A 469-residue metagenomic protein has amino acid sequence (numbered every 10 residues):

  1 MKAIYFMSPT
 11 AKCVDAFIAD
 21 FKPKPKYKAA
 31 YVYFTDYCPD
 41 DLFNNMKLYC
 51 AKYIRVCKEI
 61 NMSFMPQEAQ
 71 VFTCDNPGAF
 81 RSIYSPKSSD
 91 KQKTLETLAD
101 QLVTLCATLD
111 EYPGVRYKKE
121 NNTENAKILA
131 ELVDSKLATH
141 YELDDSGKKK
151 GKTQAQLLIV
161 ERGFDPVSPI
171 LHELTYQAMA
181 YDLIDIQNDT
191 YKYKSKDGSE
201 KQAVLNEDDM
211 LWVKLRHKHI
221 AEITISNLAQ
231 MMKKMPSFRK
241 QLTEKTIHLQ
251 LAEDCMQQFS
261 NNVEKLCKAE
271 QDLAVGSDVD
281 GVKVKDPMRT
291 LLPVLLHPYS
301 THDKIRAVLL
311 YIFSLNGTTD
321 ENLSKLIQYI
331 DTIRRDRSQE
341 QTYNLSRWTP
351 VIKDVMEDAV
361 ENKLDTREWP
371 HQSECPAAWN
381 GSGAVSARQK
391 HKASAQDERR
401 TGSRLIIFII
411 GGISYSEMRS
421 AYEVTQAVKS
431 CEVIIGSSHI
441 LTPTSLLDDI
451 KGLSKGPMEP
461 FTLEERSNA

Functional and structural regions predicted by a protein language model:
M1-A469: Extended, well-folded catalytic/binding cores that form a central cleft or groove in large enzyme and scaffold domains
